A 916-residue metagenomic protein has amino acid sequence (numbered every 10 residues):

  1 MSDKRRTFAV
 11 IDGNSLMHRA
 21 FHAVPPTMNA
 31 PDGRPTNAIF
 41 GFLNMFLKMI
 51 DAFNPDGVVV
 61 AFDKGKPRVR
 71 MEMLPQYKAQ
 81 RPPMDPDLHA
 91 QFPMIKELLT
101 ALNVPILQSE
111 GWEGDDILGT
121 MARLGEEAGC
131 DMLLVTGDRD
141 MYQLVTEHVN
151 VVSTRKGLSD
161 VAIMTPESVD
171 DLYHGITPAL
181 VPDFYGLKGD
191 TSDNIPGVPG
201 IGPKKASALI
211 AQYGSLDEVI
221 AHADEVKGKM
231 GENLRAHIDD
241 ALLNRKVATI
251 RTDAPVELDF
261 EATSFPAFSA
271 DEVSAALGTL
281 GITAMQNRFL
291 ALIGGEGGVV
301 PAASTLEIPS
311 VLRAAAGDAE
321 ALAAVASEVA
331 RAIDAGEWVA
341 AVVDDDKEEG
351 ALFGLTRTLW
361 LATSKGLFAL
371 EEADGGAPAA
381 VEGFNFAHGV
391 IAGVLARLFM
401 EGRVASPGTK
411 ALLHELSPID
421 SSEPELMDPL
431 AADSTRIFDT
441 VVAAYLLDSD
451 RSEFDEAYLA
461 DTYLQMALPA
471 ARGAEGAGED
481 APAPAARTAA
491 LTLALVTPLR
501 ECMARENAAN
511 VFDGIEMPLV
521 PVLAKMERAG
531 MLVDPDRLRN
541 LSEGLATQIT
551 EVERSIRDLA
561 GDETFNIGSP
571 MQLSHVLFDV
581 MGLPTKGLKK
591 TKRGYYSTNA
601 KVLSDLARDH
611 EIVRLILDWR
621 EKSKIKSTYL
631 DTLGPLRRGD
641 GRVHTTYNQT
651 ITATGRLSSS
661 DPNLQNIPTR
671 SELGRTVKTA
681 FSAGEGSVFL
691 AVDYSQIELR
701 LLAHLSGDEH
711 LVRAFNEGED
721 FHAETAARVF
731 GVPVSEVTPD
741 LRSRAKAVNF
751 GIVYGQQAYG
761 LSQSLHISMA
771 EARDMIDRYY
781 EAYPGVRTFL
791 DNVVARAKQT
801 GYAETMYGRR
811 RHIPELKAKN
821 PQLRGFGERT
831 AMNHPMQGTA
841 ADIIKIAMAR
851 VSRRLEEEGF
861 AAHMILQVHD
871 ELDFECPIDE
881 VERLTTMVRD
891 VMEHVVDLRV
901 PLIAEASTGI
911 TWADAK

Functional and structural regions predicted by a protein language model:
S2-V135, R139-I163, D240-L243, T249-E257: Noncatalytic, basic helical substrate-engagement surface that gates or grips nucleic-acid strands
D3-R5, D56-V59, V104, E127 (+10 more regions): Non-catalytic nucleic-acid-binding/docking modules located in mid-to-C-terminal regions of nucleic-acid enzymes
R6-A9, R19-V59, P75-Q76, Q80-D87 (+4 more regions): Conserved RNase H-like, two-metal-ion catalytic cores of nucleic-acid enzymes
Q76-A90, M141, T146-G175, G231-N233 (+2 more regions): Short alpha-helix plus adjacent loop in nuclease-associated cores
F184-V219, L464-L541, A745-F750, G755-G760 (+2 more regions): Acidic, Mg2+-coordinating catalytic module of metal-dependent nucleases/exonucleases that use a two-metal-ion mechanism
H237-V381, R487-T669, V688, E698 (+6 more regions): Conserved "right-hand" nucleotidyltransferase catalytic core of DNA-directed polymerases
A362, G408, L447-A470, P484-T492 (+1 more regions): Function-dense linear segments that define catalytic or interfacial modules in macromolecule-processing proteins
K525-R528, R637-D640, H644-T645, Q649-T652 (+5 more regions): Conserved catalytic core of nucleic-acid polymerases
